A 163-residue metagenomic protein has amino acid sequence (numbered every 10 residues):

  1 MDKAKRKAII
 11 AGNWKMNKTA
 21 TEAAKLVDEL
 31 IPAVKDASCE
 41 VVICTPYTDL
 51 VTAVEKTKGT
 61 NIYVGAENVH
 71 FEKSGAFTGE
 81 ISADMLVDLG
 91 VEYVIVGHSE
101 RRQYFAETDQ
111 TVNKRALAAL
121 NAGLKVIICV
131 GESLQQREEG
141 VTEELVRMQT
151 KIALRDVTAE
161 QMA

Functional and structural regions predicted by a protein language model:
M1-A163: Active-site loop-to-helix "anion-binding N-cap" substructures in soluble metabolic enzymes
